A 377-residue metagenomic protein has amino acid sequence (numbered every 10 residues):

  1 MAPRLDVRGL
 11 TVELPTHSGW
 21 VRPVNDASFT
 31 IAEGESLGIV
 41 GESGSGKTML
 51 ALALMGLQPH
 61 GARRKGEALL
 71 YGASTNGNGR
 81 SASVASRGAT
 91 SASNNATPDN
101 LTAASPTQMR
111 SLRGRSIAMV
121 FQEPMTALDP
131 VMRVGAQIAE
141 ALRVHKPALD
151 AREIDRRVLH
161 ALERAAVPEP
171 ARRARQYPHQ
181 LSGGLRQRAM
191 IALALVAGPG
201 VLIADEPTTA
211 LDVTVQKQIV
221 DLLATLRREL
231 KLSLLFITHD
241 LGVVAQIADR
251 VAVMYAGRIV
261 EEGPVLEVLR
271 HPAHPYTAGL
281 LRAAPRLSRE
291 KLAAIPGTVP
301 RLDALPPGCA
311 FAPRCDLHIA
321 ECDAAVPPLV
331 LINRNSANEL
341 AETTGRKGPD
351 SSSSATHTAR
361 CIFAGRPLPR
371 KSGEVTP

Functional and structural regions predicted by a protein language model:
A2-R4, E13-D26, L57-R63, S74-R87 (+4 more regions): A short, flexible loop at the N-terminus of ABC-type nucleotide-binding domains that lies
V21, T75-A118, A136, V144 (+2 more regions): ABC ATPase NBD coupling module
E42, G56, P199, I203-A293: P-loop NTP-binding/switch modules centered on Walker-like glycine-rich loops
I138, I191, V215, I219: Hydrophobic anchor residue at the start of the ABC signature
R152-R172, L281: Conserved ABC ATPase "signature" region
R172, E262-L340, R346-P377: Short catalytic/signature loops enriched in Gly
Q176-L181, L185: Conserved ABC ATPase signature
